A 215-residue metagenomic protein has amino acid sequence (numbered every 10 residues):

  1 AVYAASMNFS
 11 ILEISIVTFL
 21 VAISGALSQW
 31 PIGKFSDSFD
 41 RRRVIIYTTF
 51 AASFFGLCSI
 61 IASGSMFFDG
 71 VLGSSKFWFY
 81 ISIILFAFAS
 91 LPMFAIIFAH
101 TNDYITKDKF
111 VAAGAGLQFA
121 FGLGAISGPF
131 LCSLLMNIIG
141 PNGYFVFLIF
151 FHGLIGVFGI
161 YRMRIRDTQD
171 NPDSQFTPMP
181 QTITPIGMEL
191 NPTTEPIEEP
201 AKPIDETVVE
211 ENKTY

Functional and structural regions predicted by a protein language model:
A1-E13: Short amphipathic helix-loop junctions that connect adjacent transmembrane helices in Major Facilitator Superfamily/SLC
I11-L12, I105-L117: Loop-to-transmembrane helix entry/capping segments in MFS-fold secondary transporters and related SLC/MFSD carriers
S28-D40, M136-N137: Helix-to-loop junctions at the C-terminal end of transmembrane segments in multipass secondary transporters
R43-C58, I149: Structural signature of the two symmetry-related core transmembrane helices
A51-L72: C-terminal ends and interior cores of transmembrane alpha-helices in multi-pass membrane transporters/permeases
L91-I105: Intracellular juxtamembrane helix-capping segments at the cytosolic ends of symmetry-related transmembrane helices
L134-H152: A membrane-interface helix-boundary motif in multi-pass transporters
R162-Y215: Intrinsic disorder in cytosolic terminal tails and internal cytosolic loops of multi-pass membrane transporters
